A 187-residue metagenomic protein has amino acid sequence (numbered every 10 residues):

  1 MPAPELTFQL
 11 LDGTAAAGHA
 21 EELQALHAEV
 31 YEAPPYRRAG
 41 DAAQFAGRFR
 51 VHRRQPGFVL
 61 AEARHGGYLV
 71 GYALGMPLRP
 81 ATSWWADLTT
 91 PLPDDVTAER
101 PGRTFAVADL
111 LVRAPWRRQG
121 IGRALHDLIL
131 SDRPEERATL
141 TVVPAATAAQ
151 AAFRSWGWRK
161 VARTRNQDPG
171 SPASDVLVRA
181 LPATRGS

Functional and structural regions predicted by a protein language model:
M1-G18, E29, S187: Conserved N-terminal entry element of GNAT/NAT acetyltransferase domains
Q24-G40: Helix-loop element at the rim of GNAT/NAT acetyltransferase active sites that forms part of the acceptor-substrate
R37-L60, R64-G66, V70, L74-P80 (+1 more regions): Active-site rim helix/loop that mediates acceptor-substrate recognition in acyltransferases
G57-E62, Y72, T104, D109 (+1 more regions): Short hydrophobic/aromatic beta-strand element in the GNAT-like acyltransferase core that lines or flanks the acyl-donor
L74-L111, D168-G170: Conserved acyl-donor/pantetheine-binding loop and adjacent beta-alpha core of acyl/acetyltransferases and related
F105, S131-A145: Conserved GNAT acetyl-CoA-binding A-motif
V107-A114, R118-S131, A151-S155: Conserved acetyl-CoA-binding loop-helix of GNAT-fold acetyltransferases
R123-A124, R137, P144-P172: Conserved active-site alpha-helix within GNAT-family acetyltransferase domains
